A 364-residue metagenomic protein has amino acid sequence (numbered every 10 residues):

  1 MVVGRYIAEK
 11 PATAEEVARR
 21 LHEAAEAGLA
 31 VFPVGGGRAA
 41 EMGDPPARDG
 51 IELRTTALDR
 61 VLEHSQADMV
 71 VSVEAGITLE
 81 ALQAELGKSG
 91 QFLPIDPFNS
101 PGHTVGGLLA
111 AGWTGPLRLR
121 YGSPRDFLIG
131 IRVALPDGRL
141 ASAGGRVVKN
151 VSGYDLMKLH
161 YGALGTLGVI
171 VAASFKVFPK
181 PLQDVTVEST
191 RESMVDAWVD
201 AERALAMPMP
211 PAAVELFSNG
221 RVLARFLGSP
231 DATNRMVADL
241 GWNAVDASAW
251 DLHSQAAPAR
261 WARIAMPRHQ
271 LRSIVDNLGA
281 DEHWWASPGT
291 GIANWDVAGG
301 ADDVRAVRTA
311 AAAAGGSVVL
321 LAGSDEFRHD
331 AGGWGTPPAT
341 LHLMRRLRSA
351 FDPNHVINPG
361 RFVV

Functional and structural regions predicted by a protein language model:
V2-R5, V177-V187, N219-L223, D325-D330: Active-site-proximal beta-alpha loop/turn segments in soluble metabolic enzymes
V2-V31, T55-P101, W113-G144, P181-S189: N-terminal glycine-rich flavin-associated loop
V3, A12, G43-G50, T56 (+3 more regions): Conserved glycine-rich FAD pyrophosphate-binding loop
E16, E80-L82, M194-V199, P230-A238 (+2 more regions): Short, conserved charged micro-motifs
G36-E41, L58-R60: Short active-site-proximal "capping" loops at secondary-structure junctions
I95-D96, S100-A212, V222: FAD-binding subdomain of flavoenzyme oxidoreductases
R225-A247: Terminal amphipathic helices with adjacent charged low-complexity linkers/tails
